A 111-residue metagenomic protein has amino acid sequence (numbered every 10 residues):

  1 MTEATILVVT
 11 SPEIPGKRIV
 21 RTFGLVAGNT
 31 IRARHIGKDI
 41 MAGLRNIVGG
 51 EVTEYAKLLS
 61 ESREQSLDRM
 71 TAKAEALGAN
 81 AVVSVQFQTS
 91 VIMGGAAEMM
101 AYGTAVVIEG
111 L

Functional and structural regions predicted by a protein language model:
M1-K38, A97-L111: N-terminal presequence-like segments and the immediate start of the first folded domain
T2-S11, E64-S66, A81-T89: Short amphipathic alpha-helical surface micro-motifs
S11, L44-R45, S90, E98: Short, flexible coil/turn micro-motifs enriched in small/turn-prone residues
V26, I31, D39-V85: Short, well-ordered alpha-helical segments
A76-L111: Surface-exposed short loop/turn segments
